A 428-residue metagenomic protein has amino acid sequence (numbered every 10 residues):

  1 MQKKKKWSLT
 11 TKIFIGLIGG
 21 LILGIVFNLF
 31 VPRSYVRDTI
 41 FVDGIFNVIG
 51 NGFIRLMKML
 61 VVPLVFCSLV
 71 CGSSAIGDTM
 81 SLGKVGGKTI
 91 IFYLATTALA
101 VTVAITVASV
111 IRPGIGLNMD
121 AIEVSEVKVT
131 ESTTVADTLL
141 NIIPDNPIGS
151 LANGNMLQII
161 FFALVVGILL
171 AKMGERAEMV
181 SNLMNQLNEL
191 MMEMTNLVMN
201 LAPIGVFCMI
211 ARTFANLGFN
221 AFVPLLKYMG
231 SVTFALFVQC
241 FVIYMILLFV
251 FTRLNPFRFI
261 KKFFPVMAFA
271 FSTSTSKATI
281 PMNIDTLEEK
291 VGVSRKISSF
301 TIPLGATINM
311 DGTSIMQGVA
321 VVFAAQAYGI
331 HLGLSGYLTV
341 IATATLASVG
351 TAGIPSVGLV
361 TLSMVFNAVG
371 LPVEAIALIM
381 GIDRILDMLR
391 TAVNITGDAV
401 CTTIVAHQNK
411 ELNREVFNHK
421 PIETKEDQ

Functional and structural regions predicted by a protein language model:
Q2-K6, T10-F14, L21-S34, V42 (+5 more regions): Signature of multi-pass transmembrane helix bundles
S8, F53, L82, L151 (+5 more regions): Residue-level signature of catalytic and energy-coupling elements of molecular machines, predominantly ATP/GTP-dependent
R37-I45, G83, F219-K227, L254-F264 (+2 more regions): Membrane-water interface of transmembrane alpha-helices in multipass transporters/channels
G52, V70, T89-L94, V165 (+9 more regions): Transmembrane helix-bundle signature of multi-pass membrane transporters/permeases
S74-S81, G116, M173-E178, Q186-E189 (+6 more regions): Juxtamembrane helix-boundary/capping and inter-helix hinge elements in multi-pass membrane proteins
M80-K88, E193-N200, K290-G305, L334-S335 (+2 more regions): Membrane-interface alpha-helices at helix entry/exit sites of multi-pass transporters
G116, G318-Q428: Transmembrane alpha-helical segments and their short flanking loops that form helix-hairpins/helix-helix interfaces
I260-Q317, A342-L359, I382, L386-I404: Alpha-helical membrane segments and immediately flanking helix-loop junctions that form or couple to the substrate/ion
